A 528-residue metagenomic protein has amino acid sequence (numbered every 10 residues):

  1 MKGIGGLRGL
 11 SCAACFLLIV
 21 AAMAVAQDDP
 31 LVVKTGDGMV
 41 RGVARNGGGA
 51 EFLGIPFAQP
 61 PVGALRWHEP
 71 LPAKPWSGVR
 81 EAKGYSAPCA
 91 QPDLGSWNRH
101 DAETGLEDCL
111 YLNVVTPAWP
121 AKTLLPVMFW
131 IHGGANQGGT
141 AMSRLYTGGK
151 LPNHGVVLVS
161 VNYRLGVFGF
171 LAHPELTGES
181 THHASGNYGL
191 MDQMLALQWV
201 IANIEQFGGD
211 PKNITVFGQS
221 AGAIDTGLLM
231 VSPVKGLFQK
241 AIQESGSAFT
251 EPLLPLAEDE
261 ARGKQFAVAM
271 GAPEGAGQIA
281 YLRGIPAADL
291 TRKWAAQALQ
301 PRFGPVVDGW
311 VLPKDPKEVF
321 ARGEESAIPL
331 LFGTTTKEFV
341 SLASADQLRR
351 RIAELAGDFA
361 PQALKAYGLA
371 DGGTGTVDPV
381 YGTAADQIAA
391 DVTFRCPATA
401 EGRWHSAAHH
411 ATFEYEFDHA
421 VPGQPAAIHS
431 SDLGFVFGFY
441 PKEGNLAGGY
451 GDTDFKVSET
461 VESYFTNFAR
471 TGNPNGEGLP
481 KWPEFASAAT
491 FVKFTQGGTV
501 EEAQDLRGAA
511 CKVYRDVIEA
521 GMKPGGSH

Functional and structural regions predicted by a protein language model:
M1-R8: N-terminal secretory signal peptides that target proteins for export/translocation
K2, A24-N187, P211, E443-V461 (+4 more regions): Non-catalytic accessory segments of hydrolases
S11-A21: Bacterial N-terminal signal peptides
A24, K240, A248-F249, Y281-T453 (+2 more regions): Substrate-gating cap/lid region and adjacent catalytic-acid/histidine neighborhood within extracellular/lumenal
L94-I279, W310-A343: Serine-hydrolase-like catalytic core of hydrolytic proteins
R164-V167, F217-A221, E416-G423, L479-A486 (+1 more regions): Short, solvent-exposed turn/loop segments enriched in Gly/Ser/Thr/Pro and often Arg
K212-T215, A272-Y281, E414-E416, N475-P483: Surface-exposed patches in mature extracellular/periplasmic domains of secreted proteins
